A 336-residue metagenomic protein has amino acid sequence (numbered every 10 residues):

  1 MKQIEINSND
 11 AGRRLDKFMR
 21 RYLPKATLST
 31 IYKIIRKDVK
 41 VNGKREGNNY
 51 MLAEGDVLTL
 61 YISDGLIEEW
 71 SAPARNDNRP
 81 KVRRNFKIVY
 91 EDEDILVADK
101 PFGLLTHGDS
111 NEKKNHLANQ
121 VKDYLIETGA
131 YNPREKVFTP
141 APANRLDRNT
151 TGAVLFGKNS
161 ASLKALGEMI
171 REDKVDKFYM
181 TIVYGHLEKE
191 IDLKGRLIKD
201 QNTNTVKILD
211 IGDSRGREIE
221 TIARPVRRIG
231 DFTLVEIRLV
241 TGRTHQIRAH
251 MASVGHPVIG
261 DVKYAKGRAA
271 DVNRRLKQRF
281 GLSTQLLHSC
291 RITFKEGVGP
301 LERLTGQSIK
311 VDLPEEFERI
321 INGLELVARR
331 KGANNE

Functional and structural regions predicted by a protein language model:
M1-Q201, S214, D312-L324: RNA pseudouridine synthases
M1-S29, I34, R84-F86, S214 (+2 more regions): Pseudouridine synthases involved in rRNA/tRNA modification
G43, G230-D231, V235-R238: Short histidine-centered loop motifs in beta-beta connectors
I88, V183, I222-P225, V258: Conserved hydrophobic positions within beta-strands
I126, E188-K189, N202, R227-D231 (+2 more regions): Short, conserved beta-turn/loop elements at beta-strand boundaries and strand-helix junctions
L166, R243-M251: Short beta-strand segments enriched for Tyr within beta-sheet-rich domains, predominantly fibronectin type III
G212-A223: Non-catalytic RNA-recognition surface used by pseudouridine synthases
